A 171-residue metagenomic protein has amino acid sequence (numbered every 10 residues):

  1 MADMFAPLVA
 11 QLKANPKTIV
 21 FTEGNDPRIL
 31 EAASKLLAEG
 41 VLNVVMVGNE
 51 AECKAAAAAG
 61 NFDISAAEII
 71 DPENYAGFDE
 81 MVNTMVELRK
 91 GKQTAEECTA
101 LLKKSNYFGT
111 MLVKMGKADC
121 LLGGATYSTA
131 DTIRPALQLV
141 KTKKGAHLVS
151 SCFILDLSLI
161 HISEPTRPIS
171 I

Functional and structural regions predicted by a protein language model:
M1-G123: Contiguous, glycine/small-aliphatic-enriched amphipathic segments in soluble metabolic enzymes
N25-D26, Y127, L159: Short, glycine-/Ser/Thr-/acidic-enriched flexible segments
I29, A130-T132, I171: Glycine/Thr-rich phosphate-binding loops of Rossmann-like dinucleotide-binding domains
V41, S158-H161: Short, low-complexity export/processing leader segments characterized by acidic and small residues
A57, I133, T166: Short, flexible helix/strand-to-coil boundary loops that buttress conserved ligand/catalytic motifs in alpha/beta
S128-H147: A glycine- and small-aliphatic-rich helix-loop capping segment at beta-alpha/alpha-beta transitions that lines
S150-D156: Short beta-strand elements
I160-I171: Single conserved hydrophobic/aromatic residue that forms the stacking wall/gate of nucleotide- or nucleobase-binding
